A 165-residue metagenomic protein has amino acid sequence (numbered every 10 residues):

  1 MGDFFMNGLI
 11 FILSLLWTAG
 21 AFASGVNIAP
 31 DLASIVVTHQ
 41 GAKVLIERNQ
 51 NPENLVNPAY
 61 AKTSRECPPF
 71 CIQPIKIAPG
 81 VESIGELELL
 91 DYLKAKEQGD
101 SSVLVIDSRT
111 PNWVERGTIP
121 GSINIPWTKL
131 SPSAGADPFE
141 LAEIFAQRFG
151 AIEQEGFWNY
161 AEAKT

Functional and structural regions predicted by a protein language model:
D3-L15: Sec-dependent signal peptide recognition, specifically the positively charged N-region followed immediately by
T18-G20: N-terminal signal peptide c-region/cleavage motif recognized by signal peptidases
F22-G117: Flexible, polar/low-complexity N-terminal or interdomain linker segments that lie immediately upstream of folded
I125: Hydrophobic residues at beta-strand termini and immediately following loops that shape nucleotide-binding pockets
P132-A142: Short, charged, surface-exposed secondary-structure boundary motifs
E140-T165: Catalytic cysteine-centered active loop of the rhodanese-like fold, especially the PTP/DSP P-loop
